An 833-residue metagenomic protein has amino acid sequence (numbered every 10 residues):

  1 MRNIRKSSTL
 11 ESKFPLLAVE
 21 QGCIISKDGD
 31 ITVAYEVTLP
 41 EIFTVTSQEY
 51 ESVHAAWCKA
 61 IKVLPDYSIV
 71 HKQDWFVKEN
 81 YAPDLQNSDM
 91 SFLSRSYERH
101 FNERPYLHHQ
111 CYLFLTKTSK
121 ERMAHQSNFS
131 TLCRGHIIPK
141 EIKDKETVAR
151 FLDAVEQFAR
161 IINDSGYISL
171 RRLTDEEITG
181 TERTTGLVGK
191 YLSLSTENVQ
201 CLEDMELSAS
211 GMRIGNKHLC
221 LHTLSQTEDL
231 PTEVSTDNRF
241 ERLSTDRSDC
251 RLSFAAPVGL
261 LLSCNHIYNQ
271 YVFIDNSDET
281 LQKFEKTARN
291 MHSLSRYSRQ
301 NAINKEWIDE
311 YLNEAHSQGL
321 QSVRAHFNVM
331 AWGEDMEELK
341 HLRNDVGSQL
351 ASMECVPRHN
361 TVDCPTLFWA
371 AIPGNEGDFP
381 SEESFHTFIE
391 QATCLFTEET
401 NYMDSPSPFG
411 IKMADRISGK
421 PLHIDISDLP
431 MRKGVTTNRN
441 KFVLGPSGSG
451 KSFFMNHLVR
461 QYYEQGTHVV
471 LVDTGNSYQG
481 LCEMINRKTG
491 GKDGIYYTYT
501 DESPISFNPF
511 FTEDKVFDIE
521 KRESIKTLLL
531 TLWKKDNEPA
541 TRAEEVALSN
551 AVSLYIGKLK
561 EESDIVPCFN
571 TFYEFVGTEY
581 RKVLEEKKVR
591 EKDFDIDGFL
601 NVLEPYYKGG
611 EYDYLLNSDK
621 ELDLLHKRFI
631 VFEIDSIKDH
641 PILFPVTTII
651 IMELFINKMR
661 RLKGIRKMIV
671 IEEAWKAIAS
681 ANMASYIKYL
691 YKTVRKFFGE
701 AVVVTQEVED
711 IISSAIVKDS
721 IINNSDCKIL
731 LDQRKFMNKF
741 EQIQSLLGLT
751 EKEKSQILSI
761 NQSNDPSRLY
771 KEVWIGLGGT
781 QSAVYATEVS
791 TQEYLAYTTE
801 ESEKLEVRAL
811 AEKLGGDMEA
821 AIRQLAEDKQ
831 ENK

Functional and structural regions predicted by a protein language model:
M1-E399: Extended, folded cores of ATP/NTP-driven motor/assembly subunits in large transport and secretion machines
C23-G29, N102-L107, S317-S322, A414-R416 (+3 more regions): Short glycine/proline-enriched loop/turn "hinge" motifs that connect secondary-structure elements and lie
P40, S47-V63, L260-S263, C355-V356 (+9 more regions): P-loop NTPase motor domains
L85-M90, S127-L132, G374-G377, M484-T489 (+5 more regions): Short secondary-structure boundary/capping segments
H100, V516-N570, A715-K833: P-loop NTPase motor core of the ASCE superfamily
L132-I161, M353, G445-G450, A796-A821: Short, cationic low-complexity segments
S427-R460, V469-Q479, I495-S503, D635-S755 (+1 more regions): Conserved P-loop NTPase motor cores
